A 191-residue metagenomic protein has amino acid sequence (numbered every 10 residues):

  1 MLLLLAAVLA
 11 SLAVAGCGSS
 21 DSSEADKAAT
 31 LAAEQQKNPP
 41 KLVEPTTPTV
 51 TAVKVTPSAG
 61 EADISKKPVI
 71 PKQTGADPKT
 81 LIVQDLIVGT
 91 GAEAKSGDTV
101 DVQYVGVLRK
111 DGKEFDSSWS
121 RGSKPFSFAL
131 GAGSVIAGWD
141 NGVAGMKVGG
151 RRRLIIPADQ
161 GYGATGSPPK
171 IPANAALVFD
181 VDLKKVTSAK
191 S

Functional and structural regions predicted by a protein language model:
M1-S191: Cross-family detector of peptidyl-prolyl cis-trans isomerase
